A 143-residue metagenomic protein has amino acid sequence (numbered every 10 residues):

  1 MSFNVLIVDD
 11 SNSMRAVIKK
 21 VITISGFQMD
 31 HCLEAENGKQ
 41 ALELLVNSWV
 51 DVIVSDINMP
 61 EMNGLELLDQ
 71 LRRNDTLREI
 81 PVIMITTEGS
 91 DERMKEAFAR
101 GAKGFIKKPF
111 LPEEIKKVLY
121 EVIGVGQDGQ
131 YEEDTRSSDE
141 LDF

Functional and structural regions predicted by a protein language model:
N12-L33: Two-component/phosphorelay signaling modules centered on CheY-like receiver
E34-E43, G64: Helix N-cap/capping motif at the beta->alpha junctions
E43, L65-R78: Short amphipathic alpha-helix used as the core "switch/output" element in two-component signaling
S48-V54: Active-site beta3 strand of CheY-like receiver
D56, T86: Active-site residues of response regulator receiver
M59: Receiver (REC) domain active-site loop signature in two-component systems and cognate sites in sensor histidine kinases
E66, G89-G104, K117: Alpha4 helix (beta4-alpha4-beta5 surface) of REC/receiver domains from two-component response regulators
F110-L119: C-terminal output helix
